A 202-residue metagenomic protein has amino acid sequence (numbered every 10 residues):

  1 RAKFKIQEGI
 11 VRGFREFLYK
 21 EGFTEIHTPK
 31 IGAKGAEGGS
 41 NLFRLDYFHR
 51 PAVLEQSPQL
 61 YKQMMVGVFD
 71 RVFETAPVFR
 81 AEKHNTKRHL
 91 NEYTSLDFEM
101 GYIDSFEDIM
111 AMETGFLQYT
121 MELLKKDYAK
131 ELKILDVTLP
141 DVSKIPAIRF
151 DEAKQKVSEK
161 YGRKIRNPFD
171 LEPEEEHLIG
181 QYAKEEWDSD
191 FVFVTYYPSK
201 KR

Functional and structural regions predicted by a protein language model:
R1-I103: Class II aminoacyl-tRNA synthetase-like tRNA-binding/catalytic domains
F4, A52, M65, E99-M110 (+3 more regions): Hydrophobic alpha-helical scaffolding
R15, M110-E113, K154: A generic alpha-helix structural signal
T28, A36-N41, G115-R202: Metal-assisted phosphate- and nucleotidyl-transfer catalytic regions
Y61-M64, N91, D108-E113, K130-V137: Low-complexity, flexible helical/coil segments
V66-A76, A111, I134, V192 (+1 more regions): Short, mixed-charge, low-aromatic patches
F69, L96, D104-K126: His/Asp/Glu-rich mid-to-C-terminal helical/loop segments that flank catalytic regions of hydrolases
